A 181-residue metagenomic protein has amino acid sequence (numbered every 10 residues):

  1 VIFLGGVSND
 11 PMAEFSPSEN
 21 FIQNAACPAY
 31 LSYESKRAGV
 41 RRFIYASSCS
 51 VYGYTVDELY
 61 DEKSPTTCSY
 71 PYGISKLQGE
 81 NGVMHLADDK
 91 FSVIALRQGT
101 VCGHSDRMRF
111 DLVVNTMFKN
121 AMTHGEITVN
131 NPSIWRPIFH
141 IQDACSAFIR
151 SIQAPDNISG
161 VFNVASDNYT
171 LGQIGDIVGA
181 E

Functional and structural regions predicted by a protein language model:
V1-Q23: NAD(P)H-binding glycine-rich loop region in Rossmannoid oxidoreductase-like domains and their noncatalytic homologs
F3, A29-P71: Conserved Rossmann-fold NAD(P)-dependent oxidoreductase catalytic core, especially the SDR/UDP-sugar
P11-E19, Y54-E58, D106-R107: Conserved catalytic-core motifs of eukaryotic protein kinase domains, centered on the activation segment
A13, V93-R107, T116-F139, N163: A conserved pocket-lining segment of Rossmann-fold NAD(P)-dependent short-chain dehydrogenase/reductase
F15, E19-Y30, T66, Y70 (+1 more regions): Glycine-rich NAD(P)-binding loop of the Rossmann-fold in SDR/ketoreductase-type enzymes
Y54, T67-R97, M122-T123: Active-site Tyr-X1-5-Lys
D57, C68-S75, Q98, D106 (+2 more regions): The catalytic Tyr-centered alpha-helix of NAD(P)H-dependent dehydrogenases
H124-G125, V129-E181: C-terminal substrate-binding subdomain of Rossmann-fold SDR/epimerase-dehydratase oxidoreductases
